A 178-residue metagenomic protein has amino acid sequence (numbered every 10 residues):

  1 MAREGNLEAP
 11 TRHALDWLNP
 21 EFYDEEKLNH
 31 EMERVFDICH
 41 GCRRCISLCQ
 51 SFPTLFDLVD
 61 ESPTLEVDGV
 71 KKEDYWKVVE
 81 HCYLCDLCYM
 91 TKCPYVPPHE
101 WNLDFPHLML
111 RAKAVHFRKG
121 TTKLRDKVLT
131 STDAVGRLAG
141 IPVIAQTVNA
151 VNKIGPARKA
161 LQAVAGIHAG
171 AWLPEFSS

Functional and structural regions predicted by a protein language model:
M1-D37: Generic start-of-chain signal for non-secretory N-termini
M1-R3, C42, G166, G170: Short secondary-structure boundary segments
A2-P10, I46-S51, F176: Conserved oxyanion/phosphate-binding beta-strand-loop segments in alpha/beta enzyme cores
E26-F36, S62-S178: Iron-sulfur-cluster electron-transfer modules
G41, C45, S51-L55, P94-P98: Detector for the c-type heme attachment site
Q50-E66: Membrane-interface helix-loop junction between the first two transmembrane segments
